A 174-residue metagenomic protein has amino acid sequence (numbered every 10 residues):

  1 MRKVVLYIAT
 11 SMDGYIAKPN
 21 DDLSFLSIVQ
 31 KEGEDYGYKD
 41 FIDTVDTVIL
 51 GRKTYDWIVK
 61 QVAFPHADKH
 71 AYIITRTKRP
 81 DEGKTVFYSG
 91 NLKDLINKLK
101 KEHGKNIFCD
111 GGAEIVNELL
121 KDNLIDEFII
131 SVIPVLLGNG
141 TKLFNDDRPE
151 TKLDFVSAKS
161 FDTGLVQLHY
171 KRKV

Functional and structural regions predicted by a protein language model:
M1-V174: Enzymes that bind and transform nitrogen-containing heteroaromatic metabolites
